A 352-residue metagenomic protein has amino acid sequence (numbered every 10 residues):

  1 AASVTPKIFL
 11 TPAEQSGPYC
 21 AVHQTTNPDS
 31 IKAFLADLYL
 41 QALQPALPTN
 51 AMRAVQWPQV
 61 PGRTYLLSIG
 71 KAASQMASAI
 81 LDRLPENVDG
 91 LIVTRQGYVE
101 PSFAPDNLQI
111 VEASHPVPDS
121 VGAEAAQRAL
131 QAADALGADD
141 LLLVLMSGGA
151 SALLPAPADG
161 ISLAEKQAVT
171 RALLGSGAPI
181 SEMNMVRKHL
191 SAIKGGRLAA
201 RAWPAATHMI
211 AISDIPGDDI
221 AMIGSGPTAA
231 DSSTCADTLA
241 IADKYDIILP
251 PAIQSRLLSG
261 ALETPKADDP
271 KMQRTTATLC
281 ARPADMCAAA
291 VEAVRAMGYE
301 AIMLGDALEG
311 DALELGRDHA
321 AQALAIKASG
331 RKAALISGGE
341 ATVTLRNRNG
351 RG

Functional and structural regions predicted by a protein language model:
C20-Y65, S74-L84, V117-A138, C280-M286 (+1 more regions): N-terminal glycine-/serine-/threonine-rich phosphate-binding loop
T49-R53, P179-R187, I247-G260, G298-A307 (+1 more regions): Flexible, glycine/charged-enriched surface loops at secondary-structure junctions
S68-I69, I92-V93, E112, V144-M146 (+7 more regions): General beta-strand structural signal in soluble alpha/beta enzymes
A79-V88, A104-Q109, P157-A168, A200-P204 (+1 more regions): A glycine- and small-aliphatic-rich helix-loop capping segment at beta-alpha/alpha-beta transitions that lines
T94-A138, V186-R187: Glycine-rich oxoanion-binding loops at beta->alpha junctions
Q131-M222, P227-A230: Glycine-rich, mobile lid/loop segments that gate access to catalytic sites or pores
A205-H208, A230-D318: Accessory alpha-helical/coil subdomains and C-terminal extensions that flank or cap enzyme catalytic cores
A333-G352: C-terminal catalytic subdomain
